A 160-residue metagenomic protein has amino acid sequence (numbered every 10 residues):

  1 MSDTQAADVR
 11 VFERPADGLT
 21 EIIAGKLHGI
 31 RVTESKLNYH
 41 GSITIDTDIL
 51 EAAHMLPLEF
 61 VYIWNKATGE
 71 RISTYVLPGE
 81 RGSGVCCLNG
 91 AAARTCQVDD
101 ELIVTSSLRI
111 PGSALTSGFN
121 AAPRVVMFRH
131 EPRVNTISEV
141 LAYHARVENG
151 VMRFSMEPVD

Functional and structural regions predicted by a protein language model:
S2-N38, E139-V140, N149-P158: Short, low-complexity N-terminal leaders and the immediately following helix N-cap/first helix
S2-T4, P15, I22-A24, E80 (+3 more regions): Ubiquitin-like/PB1-type beta-grasp interaction modules and other compact soluble beta-rich domains
T20, V32-T33, L37-S113, R133-T136: Compact, glycine-rich, soluble single-domain proteins
A93-D160: Glycine- and charge-enriched low-complexity intrinsically disordered segments
